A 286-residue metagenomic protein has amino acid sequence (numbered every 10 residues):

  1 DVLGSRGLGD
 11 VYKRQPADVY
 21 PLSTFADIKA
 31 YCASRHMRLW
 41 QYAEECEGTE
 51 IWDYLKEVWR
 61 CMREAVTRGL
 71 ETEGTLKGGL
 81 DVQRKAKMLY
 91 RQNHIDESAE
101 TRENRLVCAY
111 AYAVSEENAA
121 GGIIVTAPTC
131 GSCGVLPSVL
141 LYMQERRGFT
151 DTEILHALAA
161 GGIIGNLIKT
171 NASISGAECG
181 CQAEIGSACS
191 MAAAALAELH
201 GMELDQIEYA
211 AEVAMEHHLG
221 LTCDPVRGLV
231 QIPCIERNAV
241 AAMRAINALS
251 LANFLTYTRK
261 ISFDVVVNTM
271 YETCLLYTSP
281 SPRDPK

Functional and structural regions predicted by a protein language model:
D1-Y12, Y277-K286: Single conserved hydrophobic/aromatic residue that forms the stacking wall/gate of nucleotide- or nucleobase-binding
S5-R6, D10-H94: C-terminal regulatory domains involved in ligand/effector binding and gene-expression control
A17-Y20, Y31, C46-Y54, V58 (+7 more regions): Catalytic cores of large soluble enzymes that bind and process phosphate-bearing ligands
C61-C130, G134-M143, R147, E153-N166 (+1 more regions): Accessory "access/gating" subregions that flank catalytic or transport cores
A109-A113, G134-Q144, A159-L167, Q182-E198 (+2 more regions): Contiguous, well-ordered alpha-helical segments that form the cores/surfaces of helical PPI scaffolds
V125-S132, G176-A188, C234-N238: Active-site nucleophile and cofactor-binding loops and adjacent substrate-binding regions of central metabolic enzymes
R146-T152, L199-L204: Secondary-structure transition/capping motifs at alpha-helix termini and the adjoining loop/turn into the next element
A194-S279, R283: Functionally critical mobile loop/hinge segments
